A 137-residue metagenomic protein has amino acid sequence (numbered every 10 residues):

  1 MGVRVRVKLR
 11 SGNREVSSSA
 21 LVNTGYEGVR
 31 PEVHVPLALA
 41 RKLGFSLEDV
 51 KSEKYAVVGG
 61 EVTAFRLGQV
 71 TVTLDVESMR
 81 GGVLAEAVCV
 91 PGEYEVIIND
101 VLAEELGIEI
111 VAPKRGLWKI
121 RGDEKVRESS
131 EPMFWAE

Functional and structural regions predicted by a protein language model:
M1-E137: Pepsin/retropepsin-fold aspartyl endopeptidases
